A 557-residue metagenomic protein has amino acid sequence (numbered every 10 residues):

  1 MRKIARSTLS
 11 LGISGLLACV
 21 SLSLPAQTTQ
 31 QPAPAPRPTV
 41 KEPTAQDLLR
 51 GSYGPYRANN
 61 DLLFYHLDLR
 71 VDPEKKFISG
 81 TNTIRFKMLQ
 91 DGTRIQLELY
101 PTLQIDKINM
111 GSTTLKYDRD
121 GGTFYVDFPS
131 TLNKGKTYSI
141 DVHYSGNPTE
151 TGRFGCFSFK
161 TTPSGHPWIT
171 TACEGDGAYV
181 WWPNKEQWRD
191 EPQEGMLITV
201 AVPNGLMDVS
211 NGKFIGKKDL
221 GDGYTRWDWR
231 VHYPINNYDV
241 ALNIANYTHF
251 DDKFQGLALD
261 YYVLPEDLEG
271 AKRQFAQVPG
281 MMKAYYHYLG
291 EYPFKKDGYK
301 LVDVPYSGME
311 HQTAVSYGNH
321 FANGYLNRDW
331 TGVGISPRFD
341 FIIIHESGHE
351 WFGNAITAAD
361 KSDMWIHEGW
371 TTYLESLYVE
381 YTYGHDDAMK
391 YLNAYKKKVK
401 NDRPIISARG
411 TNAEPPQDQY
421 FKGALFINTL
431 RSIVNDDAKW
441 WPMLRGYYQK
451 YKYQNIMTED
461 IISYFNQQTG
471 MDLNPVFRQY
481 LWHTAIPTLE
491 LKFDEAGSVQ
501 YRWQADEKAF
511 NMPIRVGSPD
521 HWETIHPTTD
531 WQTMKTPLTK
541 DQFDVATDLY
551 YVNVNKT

Functional and structural regions predicted by a protein language model:
S10-S23: Bacterial N-terminal signal peptides
A26, V40, T44, W229 (+1 more regions): Hydrophobic alpha-helical and helix-loop surface patches within well-folded domains that function as non-catalytic
Q27-S79, D106, T162-T170, N474-P475: N-terminal, polar/Ser/Thr-rich
T44-Q46, D141-Y247, V545-V552: Extended, low-hydrophobicity, Ser/Thr/Pro/Gly-biased non-transmembrane segments
T81-T102, P183-P203, E459, S463 (+1 more regions): Surface-exposed beta-strand/loop patches in extracellular or lumenal glycoproteins
N82, T131-N133, T137, D141-H143 (+6 more regions): Zn2+-dependent metallopeptidase catalytic core
Y100-T162, G223, T533-P537: A surface-exposed beta-strand-loop module
Q104-G111, L473-N474, L489-E490, D494-D548: Beta-strand-rich binding/interaction modules
